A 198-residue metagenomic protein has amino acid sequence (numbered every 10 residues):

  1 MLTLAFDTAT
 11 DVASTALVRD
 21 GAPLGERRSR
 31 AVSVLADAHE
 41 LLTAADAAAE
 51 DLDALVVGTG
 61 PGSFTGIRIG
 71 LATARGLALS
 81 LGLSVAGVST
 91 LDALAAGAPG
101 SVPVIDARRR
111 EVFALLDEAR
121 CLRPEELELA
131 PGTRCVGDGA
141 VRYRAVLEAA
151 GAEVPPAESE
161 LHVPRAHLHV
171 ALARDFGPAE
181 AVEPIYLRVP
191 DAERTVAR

Functional and structural regions predicted by a protein language model:
M1-A22, E26-A36, A86-R198: Oxyanion-binding and handling regions
A38-A54, E128-T133: Phosphate/pyrophosphate-binding loops at sites that engage ATP/ADP/AMP, CoA/4′-phosphopantetheine, polyphosphate
T43, L79, E148: Short polybasic/polar patches that bind polyanions
D46-E50, A78-V88: Phosphate-handling active-site elements
V56-S84: DPxDG-like acidic metal-binding loop motif
